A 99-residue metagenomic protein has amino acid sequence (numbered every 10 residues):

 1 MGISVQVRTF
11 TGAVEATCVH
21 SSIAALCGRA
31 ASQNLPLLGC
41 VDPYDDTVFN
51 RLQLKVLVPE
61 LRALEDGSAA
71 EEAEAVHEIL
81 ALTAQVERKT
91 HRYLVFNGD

Functional and structural regions predicted by a protein language model:
M1-D99: Acidic (Asp/Glu-rich) sequence patches and key acidic residues that form negatively charged surfaces used
